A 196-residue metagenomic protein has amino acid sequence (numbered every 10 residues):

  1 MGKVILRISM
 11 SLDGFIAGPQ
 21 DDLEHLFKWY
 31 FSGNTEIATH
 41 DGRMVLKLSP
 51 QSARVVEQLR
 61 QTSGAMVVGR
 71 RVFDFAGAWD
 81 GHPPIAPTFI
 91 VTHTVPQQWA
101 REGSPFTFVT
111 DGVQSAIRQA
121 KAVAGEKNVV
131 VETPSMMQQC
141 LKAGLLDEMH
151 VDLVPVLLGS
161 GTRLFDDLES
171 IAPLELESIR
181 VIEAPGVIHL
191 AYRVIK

Functional and structural regions predicted by a protein language model:
M1-A143, V156-K196: Portal/gating segments that form or line small-molecule/metal binding sites
E148, L153, S160: Active-site histidine-anchored catalytic micro-motif
